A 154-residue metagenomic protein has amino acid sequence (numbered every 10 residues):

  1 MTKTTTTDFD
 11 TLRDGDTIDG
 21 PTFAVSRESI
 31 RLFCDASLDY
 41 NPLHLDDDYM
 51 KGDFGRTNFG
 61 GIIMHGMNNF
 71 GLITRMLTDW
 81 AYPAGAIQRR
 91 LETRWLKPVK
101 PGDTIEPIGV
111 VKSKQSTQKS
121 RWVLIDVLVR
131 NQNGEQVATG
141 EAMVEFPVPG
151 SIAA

Functional and structural regions predicted by a protein language model:
M1-T17, K100-A154: HotDog/MaoC-like acyl-thioester-processing domains
T2-I87, P149-A154: Hot-dog-fold acyl-thioester-processing enzymes
P21, S29, I87-L91, I105 (+1 more regions): A generic structural signal for short beta-strands and their flanking turns/coil linkers
T22, W95, G109-V111: Conserved hydrophobic positions within beta-strands
M50-G55, T93, A138-V144: Short C-terminal domain-edge/linker segments immediately following a structured domain
D79-P101: Mid-chain, well-packed structural core segment of small domains
